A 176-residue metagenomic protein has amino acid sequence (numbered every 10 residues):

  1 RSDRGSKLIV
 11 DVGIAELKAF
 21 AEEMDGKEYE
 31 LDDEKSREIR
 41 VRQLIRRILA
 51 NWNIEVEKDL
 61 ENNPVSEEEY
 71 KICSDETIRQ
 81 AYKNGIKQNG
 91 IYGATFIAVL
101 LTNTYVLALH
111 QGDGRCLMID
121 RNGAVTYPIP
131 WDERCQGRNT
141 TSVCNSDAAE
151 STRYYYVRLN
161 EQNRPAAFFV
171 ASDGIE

Functional and structural regions predicted by a protein language model:
R1-E176: PP2C/PPM-type serine/threonine phosphatase catalytic domain
